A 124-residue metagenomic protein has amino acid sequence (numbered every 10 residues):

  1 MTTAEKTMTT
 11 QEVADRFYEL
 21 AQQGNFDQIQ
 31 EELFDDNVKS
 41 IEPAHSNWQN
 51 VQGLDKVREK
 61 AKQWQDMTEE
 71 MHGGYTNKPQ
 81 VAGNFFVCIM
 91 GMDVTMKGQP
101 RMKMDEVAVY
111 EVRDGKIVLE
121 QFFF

Functional and structural regions predicted by a protein language model:
E5-N37: Short acidic-aromatic low-complexity motifs
D27, E31-V81: A solvent-exposed, acidic/Ser-Thr-rich amphipathic alpha-helical stretch
F34, M92-V94, A108, F124: Short beta-strand segments enriched in hydrophobic/aromatic residues within well-folded beta-rich domains
M67-E70, V94-M102: Short, cysteine-centered beta-strand-loop-beta hairpins and adjacent loop/turn segments enriched in charged/polar
H72-Y75, I89, M102-A108: Short, surface-exposed coil-to-beta transition loops
V81-M92: A short hydrophobic beta-strand element
D105-F124: Short beta-strand edge/turn micro-motifs at domain boundaries
